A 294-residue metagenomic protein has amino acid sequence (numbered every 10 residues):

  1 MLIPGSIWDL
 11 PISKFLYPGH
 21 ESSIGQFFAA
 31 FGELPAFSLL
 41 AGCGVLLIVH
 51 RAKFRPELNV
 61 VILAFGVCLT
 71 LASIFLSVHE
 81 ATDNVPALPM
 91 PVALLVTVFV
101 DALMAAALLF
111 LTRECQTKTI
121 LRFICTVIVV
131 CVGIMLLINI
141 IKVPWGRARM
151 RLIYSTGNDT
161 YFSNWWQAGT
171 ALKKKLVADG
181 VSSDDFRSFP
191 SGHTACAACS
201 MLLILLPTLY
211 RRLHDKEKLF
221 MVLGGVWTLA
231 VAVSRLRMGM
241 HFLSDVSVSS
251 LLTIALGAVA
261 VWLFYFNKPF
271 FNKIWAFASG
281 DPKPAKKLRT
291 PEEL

Functional and structural regions predicted by a protein language model:
M1-D185, A195-L223: Hydrophobic alpha-helical bundle signature of multipass membrane enzymes
W166-L294: Membrane-embedded catalytic cores of phosphoryl/pyrophosphoryl-handling enzymes
